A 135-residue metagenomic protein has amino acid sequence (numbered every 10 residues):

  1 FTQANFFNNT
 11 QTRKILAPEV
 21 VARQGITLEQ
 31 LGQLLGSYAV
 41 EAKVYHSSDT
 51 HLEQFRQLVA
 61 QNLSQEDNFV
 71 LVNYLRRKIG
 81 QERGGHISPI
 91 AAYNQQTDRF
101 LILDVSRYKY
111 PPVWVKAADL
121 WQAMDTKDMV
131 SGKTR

Functional and structural regions predicted by a protein language model:
F1-T50, G132-K133: Cysteine-nucleophile protease catalytic domains, especially the papain-like/related folds used in DUB/UBL proteases
E19-L28, H46-T50, R83-G84, P89-Y93 (+1 more regions): Short, exposed beta-strand "edge-strand" segments with a Pro/Gly-rich flavor and a Y/T-containing core
I26, Q30-Q33, Q54, L58 (+2 more regions): Extracytoplasmic/secreted proteins, especially bacterial periplasmic and envelope-associated proteins
G36-K43, S64, Q95, D125: Sec-exported extracytoplasmic/periplasmic mature domains
K43, F69-L71, R135: Ordered hydrophobic segments in well-structured contexts
T50-L101: Active-site-adjacent substructure of cysteine-protease-like catalytic cores
Q95-R135: Noncatalytic regulatory segments and standalone regulatory/sensor domains
